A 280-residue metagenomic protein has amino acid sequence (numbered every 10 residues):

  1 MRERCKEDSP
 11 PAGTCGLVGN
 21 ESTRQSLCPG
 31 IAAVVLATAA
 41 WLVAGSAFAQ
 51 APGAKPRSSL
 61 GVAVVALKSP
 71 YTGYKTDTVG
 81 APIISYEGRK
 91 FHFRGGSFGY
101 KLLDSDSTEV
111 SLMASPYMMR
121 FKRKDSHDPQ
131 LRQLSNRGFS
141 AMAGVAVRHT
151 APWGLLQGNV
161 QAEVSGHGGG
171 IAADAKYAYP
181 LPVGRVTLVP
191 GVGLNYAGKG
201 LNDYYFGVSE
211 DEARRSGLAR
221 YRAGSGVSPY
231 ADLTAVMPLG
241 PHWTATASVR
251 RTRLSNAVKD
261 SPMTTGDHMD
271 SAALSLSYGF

Functional and structural regions predicted by a protein language model:
A40, A44-S46: N-terminal signal peptide c-region/cleavage motif recognized by signal peptidases
A49-F93, F98-G99: Short glycine/proline- and aromatic-enriched beta-strand/turn motifs that initiate or cap beta-hairpins
P56, T76-P82, D106, R137-A143 (+4 more regions): Residues that define the transmembrane beta-barrel architecture of outer-membrane proteins
L60-A66, S97, L112-P116, G158-A162 (+3 more regions): Transmembrane beta-barrel strands of outer-membrane/channel proteins
V62-A66, P82-G88, Y100-L102, V145-H149 (+4 more regions): Residues on the lipid-exposed face of transmembrane beta-strands in outer-membrane beta-barrel proteins
V64-A66, S126-Q130, N159, A213-A219 (+1 more regions): Extracytoplasmic loops and strand-loop junctions of Gram-negative outer membrane beta-barrel proteins
K90-F93, T108, W153-L156, R185-L188 (+1 more regions): Repeated loop/turn-to-beta-strand initiation elements of outer-membrane beta-barrel proteins
V164-T244, R251-V258, M263-T265, F280: Outer-membrane beta-barrel transmembrane domain signature
